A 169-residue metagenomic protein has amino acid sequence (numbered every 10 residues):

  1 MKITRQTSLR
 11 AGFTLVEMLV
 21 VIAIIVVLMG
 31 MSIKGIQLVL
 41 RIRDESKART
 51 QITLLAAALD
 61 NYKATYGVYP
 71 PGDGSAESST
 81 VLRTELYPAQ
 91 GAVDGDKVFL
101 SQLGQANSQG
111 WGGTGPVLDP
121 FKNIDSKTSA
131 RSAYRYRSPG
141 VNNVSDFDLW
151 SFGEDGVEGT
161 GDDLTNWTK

Functional and structural regions predicted by a protein language model:
M1-S8: N-terminal secretory signal peptides that target proteins for export/translocation
Q6, E17, I24, M29 (+3 more regions): N-terminal hydrophobic or amphipathic segments with adjacent small-residue motifs that include Sec signal peptides
L9-V39, D44: N-terminal single-pass transmembrane signal-anchor helix
A23, V27, L55, Q109-W111: Generic detector of short alpha-helix boundary/capping microenvironments and adjacent low-complexity segments
G30-T84: Conserved hydrophobic/amphipathic alpha-helical signal-anchor segments
Y62-K169: Low-complexity, acidic interaction segments enriched in glycine
